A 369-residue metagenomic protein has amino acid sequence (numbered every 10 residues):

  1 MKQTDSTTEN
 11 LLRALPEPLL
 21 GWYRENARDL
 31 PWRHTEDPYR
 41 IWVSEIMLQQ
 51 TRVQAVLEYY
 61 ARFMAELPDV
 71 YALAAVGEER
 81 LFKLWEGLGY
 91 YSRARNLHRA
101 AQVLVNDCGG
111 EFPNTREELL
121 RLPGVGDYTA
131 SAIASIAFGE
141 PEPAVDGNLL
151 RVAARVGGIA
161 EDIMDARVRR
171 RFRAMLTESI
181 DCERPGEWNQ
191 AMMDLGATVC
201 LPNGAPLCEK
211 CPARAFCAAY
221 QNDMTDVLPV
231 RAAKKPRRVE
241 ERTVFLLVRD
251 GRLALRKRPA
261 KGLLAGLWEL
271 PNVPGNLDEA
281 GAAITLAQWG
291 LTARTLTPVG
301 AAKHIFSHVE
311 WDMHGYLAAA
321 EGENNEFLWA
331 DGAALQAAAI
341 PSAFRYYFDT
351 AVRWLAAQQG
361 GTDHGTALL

Functional and structural regions predicted by a protein language model:
M1-D29, H34, A197-L369: Intrinsically disordered, low-complexity, charged terminal extensions of DNA damage-control enzymes
E9-R13, E17-E209, A213-M224, T292: Catalytic cores of DNA base-excision repair glycosylases
